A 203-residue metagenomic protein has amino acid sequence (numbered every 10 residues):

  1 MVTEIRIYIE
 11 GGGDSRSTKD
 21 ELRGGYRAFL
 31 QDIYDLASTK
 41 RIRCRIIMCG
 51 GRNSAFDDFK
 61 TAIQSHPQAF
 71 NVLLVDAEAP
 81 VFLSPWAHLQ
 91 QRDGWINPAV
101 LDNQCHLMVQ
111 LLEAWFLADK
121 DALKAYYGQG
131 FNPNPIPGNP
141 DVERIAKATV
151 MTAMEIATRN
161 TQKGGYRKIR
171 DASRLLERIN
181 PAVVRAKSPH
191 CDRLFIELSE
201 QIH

Functional and structural regions predicted by a protein language model:
M1-E4, R16-I46, N53-H203: C-terminal accessory helical subdomains adjacent to catalytic cores in phosphodiester- and nucleotide-handling enzymes
I7-I9: Short hydrophobic beta-strand that contains or immediately precedes a catalytic carboxylate
G11-D14: Short polar catalytic/cofactor-binding loops
